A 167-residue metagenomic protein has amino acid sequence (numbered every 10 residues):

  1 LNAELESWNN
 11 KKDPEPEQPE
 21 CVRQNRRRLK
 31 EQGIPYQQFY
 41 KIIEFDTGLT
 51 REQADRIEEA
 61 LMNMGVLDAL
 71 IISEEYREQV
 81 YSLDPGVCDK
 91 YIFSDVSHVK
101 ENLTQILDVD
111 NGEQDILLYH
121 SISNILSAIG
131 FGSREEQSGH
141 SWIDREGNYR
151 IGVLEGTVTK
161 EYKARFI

Functional and structural regions predicted by a protein language model:
L1-R26, I167: Sequence periodicity and composition characteristic of long alpha-helical coiled-coils
E20-I167: Hinge-like oligomerization/junction regions that interrupt long coiled-coil arms in large cytoskeletal
